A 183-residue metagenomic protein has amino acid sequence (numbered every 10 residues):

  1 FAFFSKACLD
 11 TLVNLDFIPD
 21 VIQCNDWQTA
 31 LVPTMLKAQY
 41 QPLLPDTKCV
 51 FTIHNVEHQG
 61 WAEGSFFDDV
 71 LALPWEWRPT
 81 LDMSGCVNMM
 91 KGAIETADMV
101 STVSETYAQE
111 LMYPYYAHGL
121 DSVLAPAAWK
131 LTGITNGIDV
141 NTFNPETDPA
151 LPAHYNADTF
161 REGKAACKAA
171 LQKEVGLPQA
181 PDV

Functional and structural regions predicted by a protein language model:
F1-V183: Catalytic cores of nucleotide-sugar-dependent glycosyltransferases that transfer UDP/GDP/TDP-activated
